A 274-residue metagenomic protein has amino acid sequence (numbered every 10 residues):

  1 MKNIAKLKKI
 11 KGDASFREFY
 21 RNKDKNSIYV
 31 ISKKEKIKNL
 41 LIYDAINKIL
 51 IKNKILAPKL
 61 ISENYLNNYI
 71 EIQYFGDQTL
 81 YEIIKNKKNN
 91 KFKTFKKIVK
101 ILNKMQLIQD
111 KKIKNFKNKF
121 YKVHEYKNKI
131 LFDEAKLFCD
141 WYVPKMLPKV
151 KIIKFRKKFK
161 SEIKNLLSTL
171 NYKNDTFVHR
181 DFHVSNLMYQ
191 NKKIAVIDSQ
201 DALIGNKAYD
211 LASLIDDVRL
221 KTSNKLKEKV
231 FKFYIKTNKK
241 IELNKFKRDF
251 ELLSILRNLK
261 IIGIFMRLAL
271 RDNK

Functional and structural regions predicted by a protein language model:
M1, D110, Y121-K122, K129-I130 (+2 more regions): An alpha-helical support segment within catalytic cores of ATP-dependent transferases
I4-R21: ATP-binding glycine-rich phosphate-binding loop
I10-A14, S62-Y65, F250-S254: A short beta-turn/loop motif at secondary-structure boundaries
R17-K23, M105-Q106, I163-L211, V218-K225: Active-site acidic catalytic loop and adjacent metal/ATP-binding pocket of ATP-dependent phosphoryl transfer enzymes
Y20-D133, N171: ATP-binding pocket architecture of kinase catalytic cores
L66, I72-K87, F120, L137-K149 (+1 more regions): A glycine-centered beta->alpha junction motif in the catalytic cores of kinase/phosphotransferase enzymes
K136-M146, K207-I241, I255-N273: Active-site activation/catalytic loop segments of kinase-like enzymes and analogous catalytic loops in related
I241-E251: Acidic, serine/threonine- and proline-rich low-complexity regulatory regions
